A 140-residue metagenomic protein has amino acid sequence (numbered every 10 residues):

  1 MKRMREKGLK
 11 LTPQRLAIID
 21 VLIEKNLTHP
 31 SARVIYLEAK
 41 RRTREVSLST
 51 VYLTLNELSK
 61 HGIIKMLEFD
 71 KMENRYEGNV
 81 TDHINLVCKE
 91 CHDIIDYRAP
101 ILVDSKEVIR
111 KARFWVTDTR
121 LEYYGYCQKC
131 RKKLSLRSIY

Functional and structural regions predicted by a protein language model:
M1-G8: Short, Lys/Arg-enriched N-terminal segment that forms or immediately precedes the first helix of a structured domain
L9, E24-T28, R42: Short helix-capping/hinge SLiMs at alpha-helix to coil transitions
L11-Q14: Short helix-coil-helix linker/hinge
L16-V21: Pre-recognition alpha-helix immediately N-terminal to the DNA-recognition helix within helix-turn-helix or winged-helix
S31-R44: DNA-recognition alpha helix
V51-H61: Basic amphipathic alpha-helical segments that dock to polyanions
K60-Y140: Non-DNA-binding regulatory cores of transcription-related proteins, predominantly C-terminal effector-binding
